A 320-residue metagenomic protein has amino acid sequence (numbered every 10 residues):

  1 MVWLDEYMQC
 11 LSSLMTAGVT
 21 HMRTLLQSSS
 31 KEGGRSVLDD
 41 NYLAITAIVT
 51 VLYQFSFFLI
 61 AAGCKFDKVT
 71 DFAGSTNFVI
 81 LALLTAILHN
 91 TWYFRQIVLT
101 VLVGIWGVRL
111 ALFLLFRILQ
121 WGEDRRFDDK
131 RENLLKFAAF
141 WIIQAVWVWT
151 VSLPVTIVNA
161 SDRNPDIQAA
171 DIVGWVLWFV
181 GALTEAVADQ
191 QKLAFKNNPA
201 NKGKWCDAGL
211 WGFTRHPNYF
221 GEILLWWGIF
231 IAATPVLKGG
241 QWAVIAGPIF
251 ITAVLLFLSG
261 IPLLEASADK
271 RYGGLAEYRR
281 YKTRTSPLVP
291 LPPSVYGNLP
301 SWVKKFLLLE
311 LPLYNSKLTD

Functional and structural regions predicted by a protein language model:
V2-R23, D40-Q54, N77-G107, V151-Q191 (+2 more regions): Hydrophobic transmembrane alpha-helices
M22-D40, D129-K130: Juxtamembrane membrane-interface segments at transmembrane-helix boundaries in membrane proteins
E32-L38, F58-K68, I87-T91: Short, hydrophobic transmembrane alpha-helix segments
F55-F66, L112-I118: C-terminal ends of transmembrane helices
F66-V79, G122-F140, K204-W211: Juxtamembrane helix-capping/reentrant segments at transmembrane boundaries
F72, L135-V148, R215-E222: Select subsegments of transmembrane alpha-helices in polytopic membrane proteins, especially boundary-proximal
R95-R131: A basic- and aromatic-enriched beta-loop-alpha substructure that forms the phosphate/nucleotide- and DNA/RNA-contacting
V98-V101, R125-I143, I167-I172: Interfacial transmembrane-helix boundary/kink motif in multi-pass membrane proteins
